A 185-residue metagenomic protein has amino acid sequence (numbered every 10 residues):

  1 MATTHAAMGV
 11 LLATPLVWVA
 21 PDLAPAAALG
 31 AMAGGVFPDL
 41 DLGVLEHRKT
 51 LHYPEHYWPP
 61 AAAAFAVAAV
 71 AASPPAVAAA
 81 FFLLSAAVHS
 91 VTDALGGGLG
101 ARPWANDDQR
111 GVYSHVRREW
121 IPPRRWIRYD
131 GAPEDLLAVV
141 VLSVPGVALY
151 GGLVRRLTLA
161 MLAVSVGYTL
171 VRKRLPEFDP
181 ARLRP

Functional and structural regions predicted by a protein language model:
M1-P185: N-terminal membrane-targeting hydrophobic helices
